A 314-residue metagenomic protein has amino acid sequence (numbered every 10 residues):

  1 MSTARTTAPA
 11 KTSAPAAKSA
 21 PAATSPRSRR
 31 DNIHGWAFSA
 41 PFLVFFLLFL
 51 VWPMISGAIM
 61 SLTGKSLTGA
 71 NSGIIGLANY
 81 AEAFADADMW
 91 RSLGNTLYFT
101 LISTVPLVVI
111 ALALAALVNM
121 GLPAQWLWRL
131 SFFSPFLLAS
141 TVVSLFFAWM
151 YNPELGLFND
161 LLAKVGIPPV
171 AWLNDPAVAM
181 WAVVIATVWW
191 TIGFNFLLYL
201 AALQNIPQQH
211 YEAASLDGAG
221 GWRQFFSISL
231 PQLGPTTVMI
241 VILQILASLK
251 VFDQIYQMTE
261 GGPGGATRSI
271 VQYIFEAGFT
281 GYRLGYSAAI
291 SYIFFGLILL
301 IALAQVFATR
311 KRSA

Functional and structural regions predicted by a protein language model:
M1-A23: Short, intrinsically disordered terminal tails adjacent to the first/last structured region
A23-R27, D31: Cytosolic juxtamembrane amphipathic/interface segments immediately preceding and feeding into a transmembrane helix
D31-A314: A structural signal for multi-pass alpha-helical bundles of membrane permease subunits that mediate small-molecule
